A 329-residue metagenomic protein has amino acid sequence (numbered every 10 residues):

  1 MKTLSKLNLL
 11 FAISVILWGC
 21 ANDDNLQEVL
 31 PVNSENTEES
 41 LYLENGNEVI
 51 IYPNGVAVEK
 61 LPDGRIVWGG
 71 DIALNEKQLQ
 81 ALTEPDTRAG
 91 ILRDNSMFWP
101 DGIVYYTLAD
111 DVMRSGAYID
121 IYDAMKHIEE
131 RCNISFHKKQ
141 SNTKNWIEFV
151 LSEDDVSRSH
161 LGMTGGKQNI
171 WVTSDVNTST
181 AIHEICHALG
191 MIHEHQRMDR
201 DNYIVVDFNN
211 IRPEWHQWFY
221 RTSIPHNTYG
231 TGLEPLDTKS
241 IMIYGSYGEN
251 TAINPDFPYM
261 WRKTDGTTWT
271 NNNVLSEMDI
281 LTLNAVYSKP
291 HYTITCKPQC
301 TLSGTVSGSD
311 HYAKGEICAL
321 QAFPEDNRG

Functional and structural regions predicted by a protein language model:
M1-L9: Bacterial N-terminal signal peptides that target proteins for export
S14-V15, Y312: Processing junctions and N-termini across compartments
L17-G19: C-terminal motif of bacterial Sec signal peptides marking the signal peptidase cleavage site
A21-Y292: Zinc-dependent metalloendopeptidases
Y292-T293, Y312-A319: Short coil/turn motif common to extracellular beta-sandwich-like domains
T295-D310: Short, solvent-exposed loop/edge segments of extracellular or virion-exposed proteins
I317-G329: Surface-exposed interfaces of beta-sheet-rich extracellular modules
